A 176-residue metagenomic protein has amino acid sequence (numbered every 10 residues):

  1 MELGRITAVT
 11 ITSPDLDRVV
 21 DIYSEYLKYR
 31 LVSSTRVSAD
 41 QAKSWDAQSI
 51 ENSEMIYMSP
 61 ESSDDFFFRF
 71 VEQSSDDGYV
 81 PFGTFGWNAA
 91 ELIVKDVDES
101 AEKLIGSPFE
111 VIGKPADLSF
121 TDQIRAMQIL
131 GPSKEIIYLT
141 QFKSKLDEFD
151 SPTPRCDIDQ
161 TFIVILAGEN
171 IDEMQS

Functional and structural regions predicted by a protein language model:
M1-E2, A8-I11, S34-T35, F66-V71 (+3 more regions): Vicinal oxygen chelate
E2-L3, I50-N52, S62-S63, G83-F85 (+1 more regions): Short, low-complexity disordered segments enriched in Ser/Pro/Gly and basic
I11-D64, A116-D122, Q128, L166-S176: Core segments of cupin and vicinal oxygen chelate
A39-K43, D76-Y79, L146-D150: A short, acidic/glycine-rich surface segment
Q48-E51, I56-Y57, F68, E72-F85 (+1 more regions): Post-signal peptide N-terminal segment of secreted/secretory-pathway proteins
S59-E61, V80-T84, L92-I93, S119 (+1 more regions): Short, charge-rich binding segments
D76-F82, D157-A167: Short secondary-structure transition/capping segments
N88: The substrate-binding groove and active-site-proximal loops of carbohydrate-active enzymes, especially glycoside
